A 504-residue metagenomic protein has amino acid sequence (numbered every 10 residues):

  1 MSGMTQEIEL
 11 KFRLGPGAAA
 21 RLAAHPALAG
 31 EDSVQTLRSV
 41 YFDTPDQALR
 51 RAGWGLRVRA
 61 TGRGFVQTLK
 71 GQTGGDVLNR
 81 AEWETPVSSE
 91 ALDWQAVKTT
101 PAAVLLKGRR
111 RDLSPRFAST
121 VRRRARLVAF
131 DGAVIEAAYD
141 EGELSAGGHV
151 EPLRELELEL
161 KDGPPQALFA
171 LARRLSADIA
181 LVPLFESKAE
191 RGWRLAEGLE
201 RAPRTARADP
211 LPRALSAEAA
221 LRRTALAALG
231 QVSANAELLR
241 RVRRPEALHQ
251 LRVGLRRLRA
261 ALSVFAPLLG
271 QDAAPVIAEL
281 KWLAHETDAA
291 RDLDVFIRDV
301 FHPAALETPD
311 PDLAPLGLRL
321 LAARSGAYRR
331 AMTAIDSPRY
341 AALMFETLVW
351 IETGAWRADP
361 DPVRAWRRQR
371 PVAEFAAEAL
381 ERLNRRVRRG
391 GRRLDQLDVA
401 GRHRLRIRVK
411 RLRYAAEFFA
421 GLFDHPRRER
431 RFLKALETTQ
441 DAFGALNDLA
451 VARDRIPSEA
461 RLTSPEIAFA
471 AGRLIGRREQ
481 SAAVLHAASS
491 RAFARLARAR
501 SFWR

Functional and structural regions predicted by a protein language model:
M1-R504: Function-determining surface determinants
